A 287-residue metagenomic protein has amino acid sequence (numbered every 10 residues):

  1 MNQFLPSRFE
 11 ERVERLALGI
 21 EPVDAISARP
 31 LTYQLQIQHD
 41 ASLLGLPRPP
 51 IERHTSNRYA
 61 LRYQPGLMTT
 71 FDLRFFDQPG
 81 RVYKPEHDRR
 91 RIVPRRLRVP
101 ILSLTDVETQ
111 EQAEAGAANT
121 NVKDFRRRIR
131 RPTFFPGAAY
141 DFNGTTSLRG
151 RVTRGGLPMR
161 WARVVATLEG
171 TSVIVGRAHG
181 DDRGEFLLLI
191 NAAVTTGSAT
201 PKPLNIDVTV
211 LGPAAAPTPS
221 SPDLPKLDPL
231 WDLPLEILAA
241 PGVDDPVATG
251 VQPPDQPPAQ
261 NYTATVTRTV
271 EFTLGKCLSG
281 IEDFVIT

Functional and structural regions predicted by a protein language model:
M1-G19, V23-A28, E111-S147, R151-L157 (+1 more regions): Beta-strand-rich domain onsets/edges
S27-G45, L73, D77, W161-G170 (+1 more regions): Extended low-complexity, serine/threonine- and proline-enriched intrinsically disordered segments
P30-Q34, H39-L61, T171-L189: Short, acidic Ser/Thr/Gly-rich low-complexity loop/linker segments typical of extracellular and cell-surface proteins
T55-Q64, L188-P201, P217: Signal that preferentially marks extracellular ectodomain short beta-strand elements of beta-sandwich modules
A60-R62, P100, R151, H179 (+3 more regions): Generic structural detector for well-ordered beta-strands
M68-R81, P85, G197-P217: A short, solvent-exposed beta-strand micro-motif common in secreted/extracellular proteins
G80-N121, A215-E271: Structured interaction patches on ligand/partner-binding surfaces of diverse proteins
L157-R183, K202-L204: Short helix-loop boundary/capping segments
